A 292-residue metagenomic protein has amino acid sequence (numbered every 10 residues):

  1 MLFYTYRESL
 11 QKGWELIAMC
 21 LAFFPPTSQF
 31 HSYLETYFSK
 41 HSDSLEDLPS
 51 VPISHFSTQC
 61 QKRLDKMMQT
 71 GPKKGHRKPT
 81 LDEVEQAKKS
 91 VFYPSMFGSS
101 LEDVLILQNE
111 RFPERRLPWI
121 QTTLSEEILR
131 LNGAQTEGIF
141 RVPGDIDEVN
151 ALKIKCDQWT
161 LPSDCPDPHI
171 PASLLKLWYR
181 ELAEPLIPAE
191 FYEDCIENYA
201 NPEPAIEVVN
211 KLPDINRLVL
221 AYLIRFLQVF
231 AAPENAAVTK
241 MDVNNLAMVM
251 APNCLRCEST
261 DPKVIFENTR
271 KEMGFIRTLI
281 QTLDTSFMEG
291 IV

Functional and structural regions predicted by a protein language model:
M1-R115, I120, E137-G138, M241-C254 (+1 more regions): Cytosolic small-GTPase signaling regions in large eukaryotic proteins
S9, L105-V292: Alpha-helical catalytic/interaction cores of small GTPase-regulatory modules
